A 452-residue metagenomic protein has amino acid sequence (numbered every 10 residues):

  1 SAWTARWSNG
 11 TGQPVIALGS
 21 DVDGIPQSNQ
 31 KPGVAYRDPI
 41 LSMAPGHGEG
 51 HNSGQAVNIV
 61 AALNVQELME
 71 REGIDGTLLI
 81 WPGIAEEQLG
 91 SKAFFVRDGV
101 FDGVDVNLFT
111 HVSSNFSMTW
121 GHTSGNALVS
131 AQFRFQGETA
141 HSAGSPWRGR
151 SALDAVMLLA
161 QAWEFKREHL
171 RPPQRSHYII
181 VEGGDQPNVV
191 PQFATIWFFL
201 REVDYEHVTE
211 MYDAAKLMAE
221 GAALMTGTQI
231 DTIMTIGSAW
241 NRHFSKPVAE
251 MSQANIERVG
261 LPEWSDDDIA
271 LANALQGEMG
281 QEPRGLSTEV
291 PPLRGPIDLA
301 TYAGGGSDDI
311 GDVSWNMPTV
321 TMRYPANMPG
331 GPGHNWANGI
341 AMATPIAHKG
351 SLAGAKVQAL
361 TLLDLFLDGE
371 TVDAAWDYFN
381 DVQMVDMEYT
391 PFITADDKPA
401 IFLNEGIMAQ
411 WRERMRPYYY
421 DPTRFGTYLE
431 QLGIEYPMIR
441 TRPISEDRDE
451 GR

Functional and structural regions predicted by a protein language model:
S1-H47, A56-V60, N64-T77: Acidic/His- and Gly-rich active-site-bordering loop/insert found across diverse amide/peptide-bond hydrolases
V15-A17, L79-P82, N107-F109, H177 (+3 more regions): Structural recognition of the beta-strand scaffold that forms the well-ordered cores of secreted hydrolase catalytic
A17-L18, Q27, A127-R134, Q192 (+1 more regions): Short coil-to-beta-strand
D23-R37, S124-R134, N327-N335: Acidic-glycine-rich active-site phosphate/pyrophosphate-binding loop
P32-G48, Q136-A140, G295-P296, N335-T344: Glycine/charged-rich beta-loop-alpha catalytic/anionic-binding loops adjacent to active sites
R37-G46, N52-S53, M69-P191, R201 (+2 more regions): Histidine/acidic-residue-rich, glycine-tolerant segments that coordinate divalent metal ions
M157-R452: Metal-dependent amide/peptide-bond hydrolase catalytic core, centered on the "pita-bread" metallohydrolase fold
